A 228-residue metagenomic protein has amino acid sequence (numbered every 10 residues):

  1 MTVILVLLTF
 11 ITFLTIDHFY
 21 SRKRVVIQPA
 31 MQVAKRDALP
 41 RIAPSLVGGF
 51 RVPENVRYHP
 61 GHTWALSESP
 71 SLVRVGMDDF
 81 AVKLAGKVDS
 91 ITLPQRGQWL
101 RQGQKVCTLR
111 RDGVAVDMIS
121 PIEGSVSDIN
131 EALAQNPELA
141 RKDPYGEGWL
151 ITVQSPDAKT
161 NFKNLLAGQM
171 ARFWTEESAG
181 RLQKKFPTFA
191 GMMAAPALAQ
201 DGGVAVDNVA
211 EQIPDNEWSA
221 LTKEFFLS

Functional and structural regions predicted by a protein language model:
M1-S228: Contiguous, well-folded functional domains in the mature portion of proteins
